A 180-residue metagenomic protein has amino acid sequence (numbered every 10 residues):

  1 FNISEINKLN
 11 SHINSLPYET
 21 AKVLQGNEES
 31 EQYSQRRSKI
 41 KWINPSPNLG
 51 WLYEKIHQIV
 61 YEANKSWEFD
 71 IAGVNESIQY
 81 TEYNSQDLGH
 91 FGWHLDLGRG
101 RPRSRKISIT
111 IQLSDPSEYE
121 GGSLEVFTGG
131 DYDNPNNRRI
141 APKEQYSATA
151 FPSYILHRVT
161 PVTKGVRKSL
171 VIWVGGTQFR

Functional and structural regions predicted by a protein language model:
F1-A148, Y154-R180: Fe(II)/2-oxoglutarate oxygenase catalytic core
